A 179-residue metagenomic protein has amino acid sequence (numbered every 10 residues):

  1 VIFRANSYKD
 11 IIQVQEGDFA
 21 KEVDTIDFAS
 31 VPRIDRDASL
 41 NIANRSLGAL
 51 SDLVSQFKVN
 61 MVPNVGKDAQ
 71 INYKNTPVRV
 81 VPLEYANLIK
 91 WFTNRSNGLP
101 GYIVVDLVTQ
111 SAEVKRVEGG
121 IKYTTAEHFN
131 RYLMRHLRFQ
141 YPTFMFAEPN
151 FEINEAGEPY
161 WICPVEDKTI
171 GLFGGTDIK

Functional and structural regions predicted by a protein language model:
V1-K179: Soluble extracytoplasmic regions of secretory-pathway and membrane proteins
